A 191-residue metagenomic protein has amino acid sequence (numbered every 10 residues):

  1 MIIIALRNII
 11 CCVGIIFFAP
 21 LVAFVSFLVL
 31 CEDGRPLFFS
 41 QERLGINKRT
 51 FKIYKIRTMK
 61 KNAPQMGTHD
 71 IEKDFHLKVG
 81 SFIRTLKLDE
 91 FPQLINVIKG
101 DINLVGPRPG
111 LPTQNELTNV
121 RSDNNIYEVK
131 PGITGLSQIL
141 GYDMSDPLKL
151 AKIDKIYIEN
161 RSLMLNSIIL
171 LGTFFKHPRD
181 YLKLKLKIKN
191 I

Functional and structural regions predicted by a protein language model:
M1-K61, L163, I168-I191: A hydrophobic, helix-centered structural microdomain
V29, D123-Y127, K155: Short, P/G- and charge-enriched loop/turn segments at secondary-structure junctions
F39-F75, I133-K152: Short, glycine-rich, amphipathic interfacial segments at transmembrane boundaries or analogous
E72-V129, L170-T173: A short, structured surface patch at a secondary-structure boundary
K152-K155, I169: Short beta-strand/loop motif that positions the catalytic acidic residue of the alpha/beta-hydrolase fold
